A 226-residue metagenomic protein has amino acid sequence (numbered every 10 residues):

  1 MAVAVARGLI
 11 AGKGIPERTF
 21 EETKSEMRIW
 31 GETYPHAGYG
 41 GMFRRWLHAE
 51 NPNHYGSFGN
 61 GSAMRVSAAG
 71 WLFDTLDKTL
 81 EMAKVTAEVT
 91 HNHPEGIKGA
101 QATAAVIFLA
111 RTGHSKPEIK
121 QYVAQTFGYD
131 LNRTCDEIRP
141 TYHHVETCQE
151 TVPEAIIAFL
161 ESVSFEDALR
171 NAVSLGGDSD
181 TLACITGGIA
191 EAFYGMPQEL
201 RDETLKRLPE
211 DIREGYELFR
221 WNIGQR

Functional and structural regions predicted by a protein language model:
M1-R226: Structured, active/binding-site neighborhoods that engage oxygen-rich ligands
